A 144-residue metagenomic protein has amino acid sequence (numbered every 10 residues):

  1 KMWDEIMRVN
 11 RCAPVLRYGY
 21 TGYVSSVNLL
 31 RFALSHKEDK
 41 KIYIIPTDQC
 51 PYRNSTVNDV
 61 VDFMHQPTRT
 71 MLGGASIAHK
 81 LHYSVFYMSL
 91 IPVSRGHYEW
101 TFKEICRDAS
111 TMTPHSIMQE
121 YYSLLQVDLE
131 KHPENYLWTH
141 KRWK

Functional and structural regions predicted by a protein language model:
K1-S25: Membrane-interfacial amphipathic helices and adjacent loop/beta segments that form the lipid-substrate binding surface
A13, V24-K144: Non-catalytic C-terminal accessory region of glycerolipid acyltransferases and related lyso-lipid remodeling enzymes
